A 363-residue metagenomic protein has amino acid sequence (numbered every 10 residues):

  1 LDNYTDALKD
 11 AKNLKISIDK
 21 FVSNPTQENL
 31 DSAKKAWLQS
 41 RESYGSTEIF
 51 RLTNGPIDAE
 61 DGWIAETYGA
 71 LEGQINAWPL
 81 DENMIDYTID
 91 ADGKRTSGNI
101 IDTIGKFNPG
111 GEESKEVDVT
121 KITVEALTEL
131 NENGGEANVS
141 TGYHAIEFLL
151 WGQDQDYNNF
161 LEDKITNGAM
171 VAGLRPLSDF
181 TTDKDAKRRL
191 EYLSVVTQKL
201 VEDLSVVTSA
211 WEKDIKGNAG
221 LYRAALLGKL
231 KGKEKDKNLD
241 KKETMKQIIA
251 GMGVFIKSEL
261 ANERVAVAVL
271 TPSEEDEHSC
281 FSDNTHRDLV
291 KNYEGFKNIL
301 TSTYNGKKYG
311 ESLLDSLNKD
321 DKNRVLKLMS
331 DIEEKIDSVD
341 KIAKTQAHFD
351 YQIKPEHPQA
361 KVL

Functional and structural regions predicted by a protein language model:
L1-L363: Mature extracytoplasmic or organellar-lumen-exposed domains after removal of signal/transit peptides
